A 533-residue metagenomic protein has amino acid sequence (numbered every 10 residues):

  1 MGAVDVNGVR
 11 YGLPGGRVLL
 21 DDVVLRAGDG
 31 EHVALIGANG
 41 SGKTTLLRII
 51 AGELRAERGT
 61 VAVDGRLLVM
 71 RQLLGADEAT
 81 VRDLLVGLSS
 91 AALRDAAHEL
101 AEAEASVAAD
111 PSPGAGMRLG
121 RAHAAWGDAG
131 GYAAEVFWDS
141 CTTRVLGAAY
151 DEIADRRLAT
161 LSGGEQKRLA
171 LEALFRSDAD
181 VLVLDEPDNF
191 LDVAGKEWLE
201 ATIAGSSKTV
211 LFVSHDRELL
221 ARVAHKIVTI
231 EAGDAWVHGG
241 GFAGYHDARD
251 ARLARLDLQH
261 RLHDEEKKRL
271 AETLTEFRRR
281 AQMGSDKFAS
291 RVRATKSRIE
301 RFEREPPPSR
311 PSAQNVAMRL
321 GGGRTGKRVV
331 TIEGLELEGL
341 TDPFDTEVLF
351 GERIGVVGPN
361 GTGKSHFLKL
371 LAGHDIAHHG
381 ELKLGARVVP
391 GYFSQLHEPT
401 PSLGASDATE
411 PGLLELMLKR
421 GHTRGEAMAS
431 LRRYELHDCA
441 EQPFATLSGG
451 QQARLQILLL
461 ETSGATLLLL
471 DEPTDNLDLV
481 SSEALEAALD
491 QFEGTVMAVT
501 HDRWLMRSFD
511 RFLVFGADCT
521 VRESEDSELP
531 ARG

Functional and structural regions predicted by a protein language model:
M1-L258, G322-G533: ABC ATP-binding cassette signature C-motif
A96-V107, A122, H263, K267-F277 (+1 more regions): Non-transmembrane amphipathic alpha-helical segments
D110, A134, R301-S312: Proline-centered turn/helix-capping motifs that create local helix->coil transitions or kinks
D139-A149, A271-L274, R298-E305: Short amphipathic coiled-coil heptad-repeat segments
A149-D151, R278-A281, E303-P306, D438: A general structural signal marking secondary-structure boundaries and capping sites
V213, Q259, A281-G284, P306-S309 (+1 more regions): Short, polar/charged, Gly/Pro-enriched helix-capping and turn/loop motifs at alpha-helix termini and inter-helix linkers
L256-F277, A281, S285-S297, G533: ABC ATPase nucleotide-binding domains
P307-T331: Amphipathic heptad-repeat alpha-helical coiled-coil/stalk segments that mediate oligomerization, filament/stalk
